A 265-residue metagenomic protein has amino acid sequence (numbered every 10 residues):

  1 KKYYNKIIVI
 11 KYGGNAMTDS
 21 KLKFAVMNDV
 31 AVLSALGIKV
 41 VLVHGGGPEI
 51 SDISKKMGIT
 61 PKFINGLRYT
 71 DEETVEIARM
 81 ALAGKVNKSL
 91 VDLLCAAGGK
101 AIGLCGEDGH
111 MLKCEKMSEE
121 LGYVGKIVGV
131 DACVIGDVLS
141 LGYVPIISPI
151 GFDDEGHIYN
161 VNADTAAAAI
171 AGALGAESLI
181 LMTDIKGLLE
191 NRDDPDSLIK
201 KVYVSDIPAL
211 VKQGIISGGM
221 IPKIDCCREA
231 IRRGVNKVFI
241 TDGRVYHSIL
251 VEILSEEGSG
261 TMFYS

Functional and structural regions predicted by a protein language model:
K1-R244, V251, E257, Y264-S265: Nucleotide/pyrophosphate-binding catalytic subdomain
